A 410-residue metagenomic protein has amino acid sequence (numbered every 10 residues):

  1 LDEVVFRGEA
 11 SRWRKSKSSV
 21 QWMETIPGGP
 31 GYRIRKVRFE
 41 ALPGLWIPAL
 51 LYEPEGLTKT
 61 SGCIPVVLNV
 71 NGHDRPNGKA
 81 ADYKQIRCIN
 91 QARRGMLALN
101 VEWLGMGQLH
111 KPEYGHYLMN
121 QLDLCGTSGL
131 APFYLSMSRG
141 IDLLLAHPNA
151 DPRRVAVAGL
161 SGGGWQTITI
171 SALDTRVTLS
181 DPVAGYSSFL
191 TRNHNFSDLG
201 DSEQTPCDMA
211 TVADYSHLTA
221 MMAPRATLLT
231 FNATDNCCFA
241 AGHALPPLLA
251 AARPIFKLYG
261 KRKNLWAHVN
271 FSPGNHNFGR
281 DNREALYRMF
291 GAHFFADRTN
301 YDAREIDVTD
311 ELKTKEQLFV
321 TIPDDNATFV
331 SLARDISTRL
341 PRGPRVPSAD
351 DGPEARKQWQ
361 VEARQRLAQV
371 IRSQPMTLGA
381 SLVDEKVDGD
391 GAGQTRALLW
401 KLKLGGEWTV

Functional and structural regions predicted by a protein language model:
L1-I47, A223, T230-T409: Alpha/beta-hydrolase-fold serine-hydrolase catalytic core, especially in secreted/extracellular enzymes
L45, T58, R75-N77, M106-H110 (+8 more regions): Flexible loop/turn segments at secondary-structure boundaries
T58-A146, S188-D198, P341, V410: Cap/lid segment of the alpha/beta-hydrolase catalytic domain
C63-V66, R94-L97, D151-R154, T175-L179 (+2 more regions): Loop/turn elements at helix/coil->beta-strand transitions in domains of secreted/extracellular proteins
D74, R94, G140-T211: Primarily recognizes the serine-hydrolase "nucleophile elbow" in alpha/beta-hydrolase and SGNH/GDSL folds
R75-I86, Q121-L135, V157-I168, T205-L218 (+2 more regions): Alpha-helix capping and helix-loop boundary segments enriched in small/acidic/polar residues
E102, A158, V183-A184, T230 (+1 more regions): Alpha/beta-hydrolase-fold catalytic nucleophile elbow
P132, T178-P224, A233-L249, I255-K261: Mobile cap/lid helix-loop segments that gate and shape the active-site cleft of serine hydrolases
